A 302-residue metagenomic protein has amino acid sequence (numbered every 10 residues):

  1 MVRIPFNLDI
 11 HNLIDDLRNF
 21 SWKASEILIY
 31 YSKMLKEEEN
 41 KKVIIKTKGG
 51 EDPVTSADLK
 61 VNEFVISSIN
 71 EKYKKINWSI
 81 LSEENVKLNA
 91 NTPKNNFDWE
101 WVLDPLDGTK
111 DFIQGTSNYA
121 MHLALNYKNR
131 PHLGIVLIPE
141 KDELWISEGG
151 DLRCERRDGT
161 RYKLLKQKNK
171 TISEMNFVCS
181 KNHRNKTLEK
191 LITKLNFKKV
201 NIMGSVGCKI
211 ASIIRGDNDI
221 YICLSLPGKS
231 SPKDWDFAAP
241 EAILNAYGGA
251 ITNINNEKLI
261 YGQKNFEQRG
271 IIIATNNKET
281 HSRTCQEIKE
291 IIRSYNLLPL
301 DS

Functional and structural regions predicted by a protein language model:
M1-L106, K190-T193, K289, R293-S302: N-terminal subdomain of lithium-sensitive/metallo-dependent phosphomonoesterases centered on the IMPase/IPPase/PAP
A24, L28, D58, I69 (+6 more regions): Residue-level signal for inorganic ion chemistry
D58, E83, D104-D107, D111 (+3 more regions): Acidic active-site catalytic centers that drive phospho-/nucleotidyl reactions and related ester hydrolyses
L81-E83, A124, M203, G262: Solvent-exposed beta-strand sheet faces enriched in polar/charged residues
E83, L137, L224: Conserved residues at the C-terminal ends of beta-strands
T92-R157: DPxDG-like acidic metal-binding loop motif
D151-E155, G159-R161, K278-T284: Short helix-loop capping/hinge motifs at secondary-structure junctions, enriched in acidic/polar residues
L165-S302: An extended, acidic
